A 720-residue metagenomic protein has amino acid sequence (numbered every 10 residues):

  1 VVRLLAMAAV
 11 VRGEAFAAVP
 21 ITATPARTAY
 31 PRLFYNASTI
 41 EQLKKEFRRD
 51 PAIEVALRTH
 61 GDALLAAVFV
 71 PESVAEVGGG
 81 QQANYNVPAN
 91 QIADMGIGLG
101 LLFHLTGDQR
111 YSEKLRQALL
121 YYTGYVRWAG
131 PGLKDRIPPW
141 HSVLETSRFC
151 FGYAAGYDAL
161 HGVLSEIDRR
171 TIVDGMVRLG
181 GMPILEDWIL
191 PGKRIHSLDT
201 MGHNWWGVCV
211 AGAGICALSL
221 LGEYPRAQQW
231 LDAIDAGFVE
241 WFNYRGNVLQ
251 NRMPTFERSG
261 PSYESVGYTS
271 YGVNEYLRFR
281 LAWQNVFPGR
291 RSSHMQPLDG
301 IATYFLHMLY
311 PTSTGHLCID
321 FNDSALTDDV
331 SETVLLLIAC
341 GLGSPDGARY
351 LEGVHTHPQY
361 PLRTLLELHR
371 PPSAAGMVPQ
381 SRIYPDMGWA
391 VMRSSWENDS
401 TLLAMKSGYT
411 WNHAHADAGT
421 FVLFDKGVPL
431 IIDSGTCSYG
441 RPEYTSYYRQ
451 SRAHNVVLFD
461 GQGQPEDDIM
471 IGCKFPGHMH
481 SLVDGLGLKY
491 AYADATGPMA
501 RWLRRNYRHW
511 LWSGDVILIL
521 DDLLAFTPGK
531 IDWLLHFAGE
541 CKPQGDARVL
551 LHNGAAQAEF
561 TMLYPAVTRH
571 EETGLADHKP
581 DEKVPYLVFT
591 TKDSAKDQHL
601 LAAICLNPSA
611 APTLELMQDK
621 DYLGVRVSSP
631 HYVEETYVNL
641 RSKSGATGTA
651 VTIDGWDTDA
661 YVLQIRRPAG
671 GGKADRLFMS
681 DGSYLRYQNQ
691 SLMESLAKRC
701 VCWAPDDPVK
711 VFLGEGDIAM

Functional and structural regions predicted by a protein language model:
V1-V2: N-terminal export leaders
L5-A9: Secretory targeting signals
G13-D50, E54, L713: Mature N-terminal, pre-catalytic/accessory segment of carbohydrate-active enzymes
R32-Y35, K44-F47, I53-H60, F69 (+1 more regions): Aromatic-lined, polymer-binding surfaces characteristic of secreted/periplasmic polysaccharide-degrading enzymes
V74-N86: Amphipathic alpha-helical segments and their boundaries
L101, L119, S394-W396, S407-Y409 (+2 more regions): Short, flexible loop/turn elements at secondary-structure junctions
H196, L220, Y268-I431, V483-L488 (+3 more regions): Carbohydrate-active enzyme catalytic cores, enriched for enzymes that act on polyanionic acidic polysaccharides
C437-M720: CBM-like, beta-strand-rich accessory domains located in the C-terminal region of large, secreted polysaccharide-active
